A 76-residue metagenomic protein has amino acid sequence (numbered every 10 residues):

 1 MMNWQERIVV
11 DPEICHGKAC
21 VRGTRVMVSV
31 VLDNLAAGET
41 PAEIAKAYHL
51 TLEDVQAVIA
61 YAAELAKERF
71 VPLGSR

Functional and structural regions predicted by a protein language model:
W4-V26, V71-S75: Short, Lys/Arg-enriched anionic-surface-contact patches
M27-R76: Long, charge-rich, low-complexity alpha-helical segments
